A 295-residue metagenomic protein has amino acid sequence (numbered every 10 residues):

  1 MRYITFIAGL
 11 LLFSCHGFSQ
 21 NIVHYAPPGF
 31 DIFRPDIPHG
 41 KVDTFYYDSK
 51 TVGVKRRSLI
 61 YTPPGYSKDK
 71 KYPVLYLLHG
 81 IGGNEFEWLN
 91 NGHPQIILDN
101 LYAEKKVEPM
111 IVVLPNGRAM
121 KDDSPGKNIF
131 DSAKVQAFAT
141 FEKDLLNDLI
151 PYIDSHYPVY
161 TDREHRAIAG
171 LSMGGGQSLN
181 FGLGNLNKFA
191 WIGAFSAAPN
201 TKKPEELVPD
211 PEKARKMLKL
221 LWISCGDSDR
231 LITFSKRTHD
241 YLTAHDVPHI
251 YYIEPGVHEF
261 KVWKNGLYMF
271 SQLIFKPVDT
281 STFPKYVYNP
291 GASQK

Functional and structural regions predicted by a protein language model:
M1-Q20: Bacterial Sec-dependent N-terminal signal peptides
Q20-K295: Non-catalytic cap/lid and distal C-terminal segments of serine-dependent acyl enzymes
